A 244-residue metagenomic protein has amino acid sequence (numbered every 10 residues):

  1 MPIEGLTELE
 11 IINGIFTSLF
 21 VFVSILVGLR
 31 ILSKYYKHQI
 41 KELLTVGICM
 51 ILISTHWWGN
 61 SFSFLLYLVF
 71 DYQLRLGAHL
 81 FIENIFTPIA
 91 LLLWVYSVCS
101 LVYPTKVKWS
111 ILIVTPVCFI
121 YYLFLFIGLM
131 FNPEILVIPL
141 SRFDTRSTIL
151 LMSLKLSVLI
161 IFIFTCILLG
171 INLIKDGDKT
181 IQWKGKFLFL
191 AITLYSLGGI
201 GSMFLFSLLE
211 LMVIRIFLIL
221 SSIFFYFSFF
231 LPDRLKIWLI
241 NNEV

Functional and structural regions predicted by a protein language model:
G5-F20, L123-L168, L208-L211: Extracellular-loop-to-transmembrane junctions of the mid-late helices
E10-S24, E42-I120, L211-Y226: Individual alpha-helical transmembrane segments in multi-pass integral membrane proteins
I25-L32, L93-C99, L151-K179, S228-F229: Alpha-helical transmembrane segments in multipass membrane proteins, preferentially the mid-helix core
V27-V46: Membrane-interface helix-loop junction between the first two transmembrane segments
E42, W109-P116, D144-S153, I167-I192: Membrane-helix boundary/juxtamembrane motif in polytopic membrane proteins
I53-W58, V117-G128, A191-I200: Aromatic-anchored segments of alpha-helical transmembrane domains
F62-D71, I127-P139, G199-S207: Juxtamembrane "helix-exit" motif on the non-cytosolic side of transmembrane helices
I161-V244: C-terminal transmembrane-bundle signature of multipass membrane proteins, characterized by strong activation on
